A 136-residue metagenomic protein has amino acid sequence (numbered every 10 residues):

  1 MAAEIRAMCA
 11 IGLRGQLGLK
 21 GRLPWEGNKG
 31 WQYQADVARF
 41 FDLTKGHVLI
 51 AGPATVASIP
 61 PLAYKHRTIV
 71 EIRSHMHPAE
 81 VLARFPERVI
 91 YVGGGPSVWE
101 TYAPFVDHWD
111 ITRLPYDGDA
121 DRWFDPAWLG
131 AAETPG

Functional and structural regions predicted by a protein language model:
M1-G136: Enzymes that bind and transform nitrogen-containing heteroaromatic metabolites
